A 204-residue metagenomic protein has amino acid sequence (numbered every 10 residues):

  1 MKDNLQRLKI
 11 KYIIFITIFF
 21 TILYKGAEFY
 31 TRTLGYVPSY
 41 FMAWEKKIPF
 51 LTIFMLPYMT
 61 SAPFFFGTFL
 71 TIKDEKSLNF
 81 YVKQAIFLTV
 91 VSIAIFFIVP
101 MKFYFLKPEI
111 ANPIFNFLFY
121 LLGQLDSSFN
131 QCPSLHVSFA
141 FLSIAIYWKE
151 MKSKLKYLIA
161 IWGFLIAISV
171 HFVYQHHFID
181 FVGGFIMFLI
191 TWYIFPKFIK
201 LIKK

Functional and structural regions predicted by a protein language model:
M1-F64, F119: N-terminal transmembrane-helix/juxtamembrane module of multi-pass inner/ER membrane proteins
K9-I13, T17, F80-Y81, I159 (+1 more regions): Residue-level signature of transmembrane alpha-helical entry/exit and packing/kink sites in multi-pass membrane
F15, F19, L23, F87 (+3 more regions): Hydrophobic faces of alpha-helical transmembrane segments in multi-pass integral membrane proteins
T21-G26, T89-I98, I161-V173: Aromatic-anchored segments of alpha-helical transmembrane domains
T31-K46, I72-L155: Membrane-interface loops
M55, A62-F65, I86, V90 (+3 more regions): Residues within membrane-spanning alpha-helices of integral membrane proteins, especially the hydrophobic core/packing
T60-K76: Internal transmembrane alpha-helix with an interfacial aromatic "cap," most often the third helix
Y120-K204: Membrane-embedded catalytic cores of phosphoryl/pyrophosphoryl-handling enzymes
